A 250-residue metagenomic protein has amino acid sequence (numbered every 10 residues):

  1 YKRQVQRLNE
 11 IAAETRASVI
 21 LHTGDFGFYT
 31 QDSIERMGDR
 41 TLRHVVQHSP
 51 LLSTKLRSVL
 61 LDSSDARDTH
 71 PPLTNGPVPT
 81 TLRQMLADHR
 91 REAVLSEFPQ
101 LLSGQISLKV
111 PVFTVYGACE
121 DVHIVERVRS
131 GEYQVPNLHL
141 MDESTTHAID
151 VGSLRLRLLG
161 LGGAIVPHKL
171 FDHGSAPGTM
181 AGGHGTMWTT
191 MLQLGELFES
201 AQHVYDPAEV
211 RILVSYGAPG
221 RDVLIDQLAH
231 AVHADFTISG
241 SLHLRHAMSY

Functional and structural regions predicted by a protein language model:
K2, G27-F28, C119, A218-R221 (+1 more regions): Gly/Ser/Thr-rich loops at beta-strand to alpha-helix junctions that form or flank small-molecule/cofactor-binding
R3, T146-G152, R245-Y250: Binuclear metal-dependent phosphoesterase catalytic core
R3-A148: Core catalytic region of metal-dependent phosphoesterases/phosphodiesterases, especially metallo-beta-lactamase-like
T15, A208, V232: Active-site charged/polar residues at nucleotide-handling catalytic sites that mediate phosphoryl, nucleotidyl
T23, V115, L161, S239-G240: Generic beta-sheet signal
M37-Q47, S130-V135, D172-G185, H230-G240 (+1 more regions): Aromatic/acidic cage segments in peptide-binding pockets
V94, Q105-R221: Conserved catalytic scaffold of divalent metal-dependent phosphoesterases
P111-T114, G131, I212, G217-Y250: Conserved beta-sheet core of the metallophosphoesterase superfamily
